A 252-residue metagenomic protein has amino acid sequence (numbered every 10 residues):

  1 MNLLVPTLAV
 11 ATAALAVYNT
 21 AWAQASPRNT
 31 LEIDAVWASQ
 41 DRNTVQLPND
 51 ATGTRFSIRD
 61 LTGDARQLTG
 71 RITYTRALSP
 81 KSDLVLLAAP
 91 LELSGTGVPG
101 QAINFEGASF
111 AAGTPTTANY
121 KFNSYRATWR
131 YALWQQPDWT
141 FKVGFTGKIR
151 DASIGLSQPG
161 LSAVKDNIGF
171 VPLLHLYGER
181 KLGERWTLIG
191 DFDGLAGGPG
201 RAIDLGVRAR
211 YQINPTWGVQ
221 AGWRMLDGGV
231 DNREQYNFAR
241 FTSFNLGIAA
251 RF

Functional and structural regions predicted by a protein language model:
W22-E92, R251: Short glycine/proline- and aromatic-enriched beta-strand/turn motifs that initiate or cap beta-hairpins
I33-A35, I72-R76, A127-Y131, F145-G147 (+4 more regions): Residues on the lipid-exposed face of transmembrane beta-strands in outer-membrane beta-barrel proteins
D34-A38, A89-L91, A132, T146-R150 (+3 more regions): Outer-membrane beta-barrel pore domains and translocons
D41-Q67, P90-F122, D151-G169, Y177-E179 (+2 more regions): Extracellular/periplasm-exposed beta-strand and loop segments of Gram-negative cell-envelope proteins, dominated by
K81-L84, P137-W139, E184-L188, T216-V219: Repeated loop/turn-to-beta-strand initiation elements of outer-membrane beta-barrel proteins
P137, F170, D193-L205: Solvent-exposed loop/turn segments connecting transmembrane beta-strands in outer-membrane beta-barrel proteins
R185-G200, L226: Transmembrane beta-strand segments that form the barrel wall of outer-membrane beta-barrel proteins
I203, R208-R251: Predominantly the C-terminal beta-signal and adjacent terminal strand-loop region of outer-membrane beta-barrel
